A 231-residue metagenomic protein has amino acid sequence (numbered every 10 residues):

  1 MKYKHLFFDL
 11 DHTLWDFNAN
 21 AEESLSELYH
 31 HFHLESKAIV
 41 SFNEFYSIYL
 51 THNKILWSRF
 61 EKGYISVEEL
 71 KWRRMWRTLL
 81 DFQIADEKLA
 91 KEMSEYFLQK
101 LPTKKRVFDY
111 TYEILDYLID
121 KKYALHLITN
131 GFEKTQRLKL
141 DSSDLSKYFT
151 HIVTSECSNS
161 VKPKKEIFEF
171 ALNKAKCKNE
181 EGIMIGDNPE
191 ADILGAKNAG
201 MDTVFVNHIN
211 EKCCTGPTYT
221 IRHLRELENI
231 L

Functional and structural regions predicted by a protein language model:
M1-L6, A19, D116-I119, I128 (+1 more regions): Asp-based, Mg2+/Mn2+-dependent phosphohydrolase catalytic module
K2-F108: N-terminal helical cap/lid subdomain that shapes the substrate entry/recognition surface in HAD-like hydrolases
H52-L56, E92-E95, L115-D116, K147-Y148 (+1 more regions): A short alpha-helix capping/helix-coil boundary motif
L70-R74, R106, E113, E166 (+1 more regions): Generic recognition of short, well-ordered alpha-helical interface segments
Y110-K122: Catalytic-core regions built around general acid/base machinery
